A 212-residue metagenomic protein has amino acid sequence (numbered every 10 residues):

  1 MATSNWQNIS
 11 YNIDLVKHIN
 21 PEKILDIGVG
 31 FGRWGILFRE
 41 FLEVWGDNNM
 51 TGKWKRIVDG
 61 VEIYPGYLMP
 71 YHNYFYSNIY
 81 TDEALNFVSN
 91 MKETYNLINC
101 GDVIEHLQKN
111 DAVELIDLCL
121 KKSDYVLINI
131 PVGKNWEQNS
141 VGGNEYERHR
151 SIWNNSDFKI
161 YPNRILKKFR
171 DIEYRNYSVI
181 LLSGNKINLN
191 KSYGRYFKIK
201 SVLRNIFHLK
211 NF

Functional and structural regions predicted by a protein language model:
M1-Q7, R33, L85-S89, L107-F212: S-adenosyl-L-methionine-dependent methyltransferase catalytic module, highlighting the catalytic core
N5-P21: Conserved alpha-helix/loop element of class I SAM-dependent methyltransferases that forms part of the SAM/SAH-binding
S10, G28, V61, Y80 (+2 more regions): Intrinsic disorder/low-complexity detector
I13, E22-N135: Conserved SAM-binding loop
H18, I24-L25, Y146: Alpha-helical hydrophobic/aromatic positions enriched in membrane-embedded helices and signal peptides
I19, K53, Y174-R175: A generic fold-level signal
